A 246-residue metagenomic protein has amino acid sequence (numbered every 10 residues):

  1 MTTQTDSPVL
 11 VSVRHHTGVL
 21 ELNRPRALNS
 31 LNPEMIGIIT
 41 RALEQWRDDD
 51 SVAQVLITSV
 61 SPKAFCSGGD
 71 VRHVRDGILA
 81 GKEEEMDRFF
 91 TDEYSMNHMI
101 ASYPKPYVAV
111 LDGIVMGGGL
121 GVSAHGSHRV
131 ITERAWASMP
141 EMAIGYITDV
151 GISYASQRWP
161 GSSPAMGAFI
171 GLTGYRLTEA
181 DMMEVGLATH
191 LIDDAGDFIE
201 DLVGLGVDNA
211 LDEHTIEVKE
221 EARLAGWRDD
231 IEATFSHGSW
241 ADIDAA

Functional and structural regions predicted by a protein language model:
M1-T58, H98, D244: Conserved CoA-thioester-binding segment of acyl-CoA-metabolizing enzymes
I57, D70, V122-S123, M182: Hydrophobic/aromatic residues within transmembrane alpha-helices of multi-pass small-molecule transporters
S59-S95, A143-G145: Glycine- (often His-adjacent) and acidic-residue-rich active-site loop that binds/positions the CoA thioester
G69-L79, H125-T132, S153, W159: A glycine- and small-aliphatic-rich helix-loop capping segment at beta-alpha/alpha-beta transitions that lines
E84-R88, V130-S162: Short, flexible helix-coil linker/hinge segments at the edges of structured domains or between repeats
I100-I144, F169, E179, H190: Glycine-rich beta-to-alpha active-site loop
G151-G206: Contiguous mid-protein beta-loop-alpha structural module that forms a pocket-lining wall or clamp of enzyme active
E184-A246: Amphipathic alpha-helical blocks and their helix-capping loop/short-beta junctions
